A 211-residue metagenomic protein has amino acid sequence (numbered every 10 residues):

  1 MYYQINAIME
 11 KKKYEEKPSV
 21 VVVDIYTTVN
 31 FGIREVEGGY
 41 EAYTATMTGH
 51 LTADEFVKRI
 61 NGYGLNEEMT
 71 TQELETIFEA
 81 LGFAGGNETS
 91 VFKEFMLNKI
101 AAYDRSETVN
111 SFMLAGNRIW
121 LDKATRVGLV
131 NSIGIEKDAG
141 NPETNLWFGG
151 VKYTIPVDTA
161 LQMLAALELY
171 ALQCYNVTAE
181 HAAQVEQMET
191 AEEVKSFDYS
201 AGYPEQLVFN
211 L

Functional and structural regions predicted by a protein language model:
M1-Y2, A7: Short Lys/Arg-enriched alpha/beta "domain-start" segment
E10-V21, T27, G38-G39, T46-L211: A preference for well-ordered globular domain cores that mediate specific macromolecular interactions or catalysis
N30-E35: Assembly/interface hotspot detector across virion components, adhesins/toxins, and nucleic-acid enzymes
